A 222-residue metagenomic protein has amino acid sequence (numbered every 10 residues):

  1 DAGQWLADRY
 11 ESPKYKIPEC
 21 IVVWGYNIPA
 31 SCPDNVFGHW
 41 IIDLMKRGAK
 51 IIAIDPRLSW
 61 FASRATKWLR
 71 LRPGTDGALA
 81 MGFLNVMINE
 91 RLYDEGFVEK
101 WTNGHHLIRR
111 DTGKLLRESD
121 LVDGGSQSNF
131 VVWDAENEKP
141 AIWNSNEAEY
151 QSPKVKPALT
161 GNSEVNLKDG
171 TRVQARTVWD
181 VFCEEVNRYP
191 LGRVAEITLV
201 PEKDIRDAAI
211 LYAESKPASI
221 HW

Functional and structural regions predicted by a protein language model:
D1-I42, R47-I52, A78, K156-E185 (+1 more regions): Extended redox/cofactor-interaction regions of prokaryotic respiratory oxidoreductases
I21, I51, W68-R70, A218: Short, well-ordered beta-strand core segments
G25, D55, W222: Short beta-strand/turn micro-motifs composed of small residues that flank or help shape donor/cofactor-binding pockets
N27-I28, R57, G74: Flexible, active-site-proximal loop/turn residues at the rims of small-molecule/cofactor binding pockets and catalytic
A30-S31, W60-A62: Short, well-ordered, mixed-charge alpha-helical segments that flank or form enzyme active sites
G48, A62-S63, K67-A213: Long, well-ordered, tryptophan-enriched scaffold segments
I54-W60: Short, polar loop motifs at secondary-structure junctions
L211-W222: Glycine-rich, aromatic-lined ligand/substrate-binding cores of catalytic and carbohydrate-binding domains
